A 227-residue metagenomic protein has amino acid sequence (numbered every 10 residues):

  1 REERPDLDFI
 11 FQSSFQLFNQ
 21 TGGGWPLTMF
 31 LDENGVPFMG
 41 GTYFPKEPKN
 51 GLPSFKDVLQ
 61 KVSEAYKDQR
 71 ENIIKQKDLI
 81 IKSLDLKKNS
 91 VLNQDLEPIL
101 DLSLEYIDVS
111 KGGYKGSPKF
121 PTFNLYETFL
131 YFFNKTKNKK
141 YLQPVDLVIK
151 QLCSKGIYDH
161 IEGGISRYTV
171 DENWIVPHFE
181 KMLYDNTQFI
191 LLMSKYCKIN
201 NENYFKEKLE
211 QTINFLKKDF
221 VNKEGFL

Functional and structural regions predicted by a protein language model:
R1-L227: Replace the tail clause
